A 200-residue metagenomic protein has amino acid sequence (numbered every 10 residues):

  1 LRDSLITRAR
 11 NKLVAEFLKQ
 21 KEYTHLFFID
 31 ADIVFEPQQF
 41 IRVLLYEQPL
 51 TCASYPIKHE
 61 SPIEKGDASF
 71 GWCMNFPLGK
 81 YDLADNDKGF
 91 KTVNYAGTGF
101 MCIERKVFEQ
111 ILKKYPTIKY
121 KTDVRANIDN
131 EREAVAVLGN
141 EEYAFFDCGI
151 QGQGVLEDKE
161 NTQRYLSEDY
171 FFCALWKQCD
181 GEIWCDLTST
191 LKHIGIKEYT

Functional and structural regions predicted by a protein language model:
L1-T24: Active-site-proximal specificity loops/subdomain of glycosyltransferases
A9, T98, S167-E168: A generic structural signal for residues located within well-ordered alpha-helices of large catalytic or ligand-binding
V14, E36-G154: Conserved catalytic core of nucleotide-sugar-dependent glycosyltransferases
E22-V34: Short beta-strand-to-loop acidic/aromatic patch adjacent to the donor-nucleotide binding site
H25, P49-L50, I183: Short, Asp-centered acidic motifs that coordinate Mg2+ and/or phosphate in catalytic or ligand-binding sites
Y115-T200: C-terminal catalytic/acceptor-binding lobe
